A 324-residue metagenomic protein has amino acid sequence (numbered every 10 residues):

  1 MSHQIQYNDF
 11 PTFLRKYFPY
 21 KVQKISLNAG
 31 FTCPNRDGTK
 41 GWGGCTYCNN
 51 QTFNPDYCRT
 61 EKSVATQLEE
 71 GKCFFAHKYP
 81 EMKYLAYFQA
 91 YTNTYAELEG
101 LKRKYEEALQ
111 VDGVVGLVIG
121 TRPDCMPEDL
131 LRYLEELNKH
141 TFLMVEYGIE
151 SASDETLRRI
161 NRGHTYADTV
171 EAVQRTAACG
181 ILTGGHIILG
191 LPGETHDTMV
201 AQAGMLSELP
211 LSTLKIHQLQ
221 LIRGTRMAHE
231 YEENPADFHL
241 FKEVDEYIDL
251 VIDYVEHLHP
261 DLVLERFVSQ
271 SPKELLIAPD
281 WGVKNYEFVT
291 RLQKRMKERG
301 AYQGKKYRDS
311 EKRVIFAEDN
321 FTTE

Functional and structural regions predicted by a protein language model:
M1-L85, E324: N-terminal [4Fe-4S]-dependent radical SAM core
S2-L14, F18-Q23, T213, L221-E324: Auxiliary Fe-S-binding modules of radical SAM enzymes
Q23-L27, Y84-A86, L117-I119, L143-Y147 (+3 more regions): Hydrophobic faces of well-ordered beta-strands that scaffold small-molecule active sites in alpha/beta enzyme cores
Q51-G71, F75-L98, G113-M126, F142-T169 (+1 more regions): Core AdoMet radical
G71-F75, M126-H140, E171, V200-P210 (+1 more regions): Short amphipathic alpha-helices and their capping/turn segments at secondary-structure boundaries
F75-H77, K104-D112, R132-F142, Q174-A178: Acidic (Asp/Glu)-rich catalytic clusters
K102-E107, E135, T195-S212, Q270-Q293: Short, electropositive alpha-helical surface patch
A167-M227, D245-V268: Conserved C-terminal portion of the radical SAM core fold that forms the substrate/S-adenosylmethionine-binding
